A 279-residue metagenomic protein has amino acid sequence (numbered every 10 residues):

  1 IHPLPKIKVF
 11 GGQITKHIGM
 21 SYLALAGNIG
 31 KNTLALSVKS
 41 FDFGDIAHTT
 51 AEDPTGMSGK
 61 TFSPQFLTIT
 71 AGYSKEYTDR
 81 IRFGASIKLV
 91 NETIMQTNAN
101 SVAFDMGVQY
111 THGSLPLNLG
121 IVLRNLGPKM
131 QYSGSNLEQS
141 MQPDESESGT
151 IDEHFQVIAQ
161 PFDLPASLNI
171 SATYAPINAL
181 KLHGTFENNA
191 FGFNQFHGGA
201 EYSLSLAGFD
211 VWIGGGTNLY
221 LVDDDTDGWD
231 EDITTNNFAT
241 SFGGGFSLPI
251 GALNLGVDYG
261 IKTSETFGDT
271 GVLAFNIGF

Functional and structural regions predicted by a protein language model:
I1-F279: Subset of outer-membrane beta-barrel
